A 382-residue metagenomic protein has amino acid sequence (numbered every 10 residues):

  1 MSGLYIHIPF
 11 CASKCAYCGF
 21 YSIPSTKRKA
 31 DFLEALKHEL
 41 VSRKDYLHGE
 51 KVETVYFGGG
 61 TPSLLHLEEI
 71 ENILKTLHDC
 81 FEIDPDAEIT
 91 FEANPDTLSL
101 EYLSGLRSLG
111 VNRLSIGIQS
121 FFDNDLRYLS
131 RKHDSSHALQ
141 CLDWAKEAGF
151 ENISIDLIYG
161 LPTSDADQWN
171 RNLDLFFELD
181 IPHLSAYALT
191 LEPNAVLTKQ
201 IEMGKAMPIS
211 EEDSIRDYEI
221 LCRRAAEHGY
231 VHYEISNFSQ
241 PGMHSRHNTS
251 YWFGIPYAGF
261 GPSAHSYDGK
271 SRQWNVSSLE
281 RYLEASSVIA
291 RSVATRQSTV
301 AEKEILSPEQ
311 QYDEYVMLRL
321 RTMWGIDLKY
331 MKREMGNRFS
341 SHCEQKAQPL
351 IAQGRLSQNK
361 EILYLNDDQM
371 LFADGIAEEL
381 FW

Functional and structural regions predicted by a protein language model:
M1-G3, S22-D45, E50-R291, R296-N337: C-terminal scaffold of the Radical SAM
I6: Conserved N-terminal Rossmann-fold NAD(P)-binding element of oxidoreductases
P9-F20: Local cysteine-cluster metal-coordination motifs and their immediate loop/turn environment, predominantly Fe-S cluster
N337-P349: Short amphipathic alpha-helical interaction segments
I351-E361: A short, conserved structural fragment
I362-N366: Minor-groove-contacting beta-hairpin "wing" of winged helix-turn-helix DNA-binding domains
M370-W382: Short, amphipathic alpha-helical interaction segments positioned at domain boundaries
